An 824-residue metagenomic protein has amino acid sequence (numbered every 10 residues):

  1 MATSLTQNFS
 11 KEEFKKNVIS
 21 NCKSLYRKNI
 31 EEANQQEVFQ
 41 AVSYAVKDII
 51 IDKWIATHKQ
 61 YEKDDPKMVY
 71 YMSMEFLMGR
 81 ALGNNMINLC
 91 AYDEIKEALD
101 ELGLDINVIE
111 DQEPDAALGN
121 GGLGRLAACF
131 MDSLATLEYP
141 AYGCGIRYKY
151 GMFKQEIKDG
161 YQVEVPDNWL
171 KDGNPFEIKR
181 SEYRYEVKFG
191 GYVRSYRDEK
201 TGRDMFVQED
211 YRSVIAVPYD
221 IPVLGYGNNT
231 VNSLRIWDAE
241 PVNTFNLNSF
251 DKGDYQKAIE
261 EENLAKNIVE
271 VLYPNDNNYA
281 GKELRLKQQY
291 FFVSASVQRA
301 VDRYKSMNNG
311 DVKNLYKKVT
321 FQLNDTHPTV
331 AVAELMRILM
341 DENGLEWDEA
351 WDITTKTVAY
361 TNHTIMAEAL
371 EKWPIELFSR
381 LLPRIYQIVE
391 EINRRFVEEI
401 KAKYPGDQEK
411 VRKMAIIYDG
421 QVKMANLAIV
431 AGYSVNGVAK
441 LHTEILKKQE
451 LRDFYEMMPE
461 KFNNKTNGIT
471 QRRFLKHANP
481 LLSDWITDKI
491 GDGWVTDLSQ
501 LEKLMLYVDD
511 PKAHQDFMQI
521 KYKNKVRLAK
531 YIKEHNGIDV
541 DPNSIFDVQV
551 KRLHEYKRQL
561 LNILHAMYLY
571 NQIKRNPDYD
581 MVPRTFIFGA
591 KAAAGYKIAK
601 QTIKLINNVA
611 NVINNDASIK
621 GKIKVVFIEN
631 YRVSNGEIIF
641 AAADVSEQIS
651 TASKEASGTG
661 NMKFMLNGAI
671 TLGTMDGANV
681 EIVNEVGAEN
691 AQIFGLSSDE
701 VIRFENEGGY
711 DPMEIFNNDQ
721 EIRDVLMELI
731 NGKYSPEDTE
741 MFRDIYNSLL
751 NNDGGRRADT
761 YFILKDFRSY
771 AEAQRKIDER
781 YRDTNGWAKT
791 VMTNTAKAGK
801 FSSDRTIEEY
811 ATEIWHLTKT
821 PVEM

Functional and structural regions predicted by a protein language model:
M1-M824: A conserved ligand/cofactor-binding region detector
